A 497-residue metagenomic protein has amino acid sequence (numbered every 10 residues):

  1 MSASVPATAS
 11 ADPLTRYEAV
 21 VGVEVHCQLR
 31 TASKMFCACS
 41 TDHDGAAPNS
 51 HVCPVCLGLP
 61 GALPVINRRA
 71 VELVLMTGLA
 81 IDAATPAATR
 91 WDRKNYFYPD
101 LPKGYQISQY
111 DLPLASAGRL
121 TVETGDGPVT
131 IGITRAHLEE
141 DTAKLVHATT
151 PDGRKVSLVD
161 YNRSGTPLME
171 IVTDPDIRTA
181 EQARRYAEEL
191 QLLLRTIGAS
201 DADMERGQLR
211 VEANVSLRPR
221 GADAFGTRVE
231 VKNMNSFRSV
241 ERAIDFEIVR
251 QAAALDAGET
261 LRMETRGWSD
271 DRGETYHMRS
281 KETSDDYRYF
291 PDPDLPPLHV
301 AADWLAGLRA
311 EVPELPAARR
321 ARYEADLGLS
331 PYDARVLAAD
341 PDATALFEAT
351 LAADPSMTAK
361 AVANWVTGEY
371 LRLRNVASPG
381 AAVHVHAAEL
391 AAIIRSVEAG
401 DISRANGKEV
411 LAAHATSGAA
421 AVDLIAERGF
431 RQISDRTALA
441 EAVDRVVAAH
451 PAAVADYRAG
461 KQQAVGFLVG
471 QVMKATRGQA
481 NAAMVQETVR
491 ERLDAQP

Functional and structural regions predicted by a protein language model:
S2-E314, A325, P331, A353-S356 (+1 more regions): Basic, nucleic-acid-interacting segments
T15, G328, A352-V362, A399-I402 (+1 more regions): Structural motif
T77, E247, W365, E369-L373 (+7 more regions): Amphipathic alpha-helical segments in well-ordered regions
Y161-T166, M204-V211, R220-G221, Q432-P497: C-terminal non-catalytic interaction appendages of large macromolecular assemblies
R206-P219, Y287-R288, E324-E348, A359-V376 (+4 more regions): Core structural elements
L298-H299, A334, L346-A349, T358-A361 (+7 more regions): Extended hydrophobic-aromatic, low-complexity segments
W304-E311, A318, A349-M357, L390-I402: Extended, non-catalytic structural segments that build the interaction scaffolds of large macromolecular assemblies
A381-R395, D401-A475: Strongly charged, low-complexity linkers/loops
